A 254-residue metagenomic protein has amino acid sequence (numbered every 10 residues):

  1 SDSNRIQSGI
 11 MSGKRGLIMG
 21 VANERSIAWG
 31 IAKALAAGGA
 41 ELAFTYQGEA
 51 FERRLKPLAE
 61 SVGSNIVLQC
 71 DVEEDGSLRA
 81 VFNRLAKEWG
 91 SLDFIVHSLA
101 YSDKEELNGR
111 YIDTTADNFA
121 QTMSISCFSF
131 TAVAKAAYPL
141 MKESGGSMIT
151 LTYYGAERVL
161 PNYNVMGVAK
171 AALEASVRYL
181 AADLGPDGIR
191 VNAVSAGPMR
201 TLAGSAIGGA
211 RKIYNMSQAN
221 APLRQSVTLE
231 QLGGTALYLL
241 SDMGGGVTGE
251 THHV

Functional and structural regions predicted by a protein language model:
S8-F44: Canonical Rossmann dinucleotide-binding motif of NAD(H)/NADP(H)-dependent dehydrogenases/reductases, specifically
I10, G90, Q225-V254: C-terminal substrate-recognition "lid" of short-chain dehydrogenase/reductases
G20-I27, A100-Y138, K142-P186, P198-R200 (+1 more regions): Catalytic loop of short-chain dehydrogenase/reductase
G39-L55: Conserved glycine-rich Rossmann-like NAD(P)H-binding loop of the short-chain dehydrogenase/reductase
K56-L58, V165, P186, A196-A221 (+1 more regions): A glycine/serine/threonine-rich, flexible loop-to-helix segment that serves as the NAD(P) cofactor-binding "lid"
L68-R79, N83-E88, F94-A120, P161-V165 (+1 more regions): Conserved mid-core segment of classical short-chain dehydrogenase/reductases
G185, R190, V247-G249: Short, small/polar-rich loop/turn modules that mediate ligand/substrate recognition or access, typified
R190-R200, L240-M243, H253: Conserved SDR Rossmann-fold cofactor-binding beta-strand/turn motif
